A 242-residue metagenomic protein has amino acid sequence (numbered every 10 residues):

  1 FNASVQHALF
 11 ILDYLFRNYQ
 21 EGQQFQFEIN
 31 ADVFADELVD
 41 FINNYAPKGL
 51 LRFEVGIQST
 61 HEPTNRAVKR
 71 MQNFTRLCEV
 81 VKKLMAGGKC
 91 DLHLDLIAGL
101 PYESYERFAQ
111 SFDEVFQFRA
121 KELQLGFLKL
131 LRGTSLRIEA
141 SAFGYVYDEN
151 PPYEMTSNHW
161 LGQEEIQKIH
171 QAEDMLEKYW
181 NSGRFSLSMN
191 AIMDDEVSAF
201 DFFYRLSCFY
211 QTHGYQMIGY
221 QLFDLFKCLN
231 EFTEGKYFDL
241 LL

Functional and structural regions predicted by a protein language model:
F1-P101: Conserved SAM/AdoMet-binding glycine-rich loop
L12, C78-M85, F108-F116, H170-E173: Short, well-ordered alpha-helical packing segments
D36-I42, P101-R119, E165: Catalytic cores of alpha/beta
I42, P47-T60, K121-L130, L136 (+1 more regions): Non-cysteine beta-strand/loop elements that form the S-adenosyl-L-methionine
V55, D95, V115, L123 (+1 more regions): Conserved, mostly hydrophobic/aromatic
A109-E114, L123-S157: Acidic/histidine-rich catalytic neighborhood
P151-L187: C-terminal accessory region of radical SAM enzymes
D174-L242: Radical SAM enzyme core and accessory elements
